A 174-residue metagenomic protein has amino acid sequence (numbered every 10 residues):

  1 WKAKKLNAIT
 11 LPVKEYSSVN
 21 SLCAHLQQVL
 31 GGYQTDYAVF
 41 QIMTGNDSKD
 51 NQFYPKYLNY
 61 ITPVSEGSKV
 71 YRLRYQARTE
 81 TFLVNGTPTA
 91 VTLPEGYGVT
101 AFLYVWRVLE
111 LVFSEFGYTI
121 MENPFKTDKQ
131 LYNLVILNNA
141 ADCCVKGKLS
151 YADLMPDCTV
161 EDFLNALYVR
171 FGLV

Functional and structural regions predicted by a protein language model:
W1-R170: Polar, S/T/G-rich
L173: An amphipathic, hydrophobic-aromatic interaction surface with interspersed Lys/Arg that forms lipid/phosphate-bearing
